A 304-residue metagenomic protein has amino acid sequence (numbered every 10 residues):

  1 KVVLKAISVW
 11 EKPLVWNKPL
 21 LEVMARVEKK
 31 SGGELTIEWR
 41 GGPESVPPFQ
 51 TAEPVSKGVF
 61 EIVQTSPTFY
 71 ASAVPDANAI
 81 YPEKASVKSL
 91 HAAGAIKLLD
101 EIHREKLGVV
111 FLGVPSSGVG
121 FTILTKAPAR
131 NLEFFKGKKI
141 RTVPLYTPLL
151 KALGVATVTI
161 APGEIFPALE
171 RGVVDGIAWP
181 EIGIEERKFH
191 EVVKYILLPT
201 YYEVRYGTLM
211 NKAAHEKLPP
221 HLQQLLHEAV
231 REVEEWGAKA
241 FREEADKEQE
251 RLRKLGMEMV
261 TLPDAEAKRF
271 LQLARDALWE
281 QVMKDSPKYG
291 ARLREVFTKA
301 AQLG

Functional and structural regions predicted by a protein language model:
K1-S86, A95, R104-G304: N-terminal secretory/targeting leader peptides
A92: An amphipathic, aromatic/His-enriched active-site/gating alpha helix that lines ligand/cofactor pockets
L98: Divalent-metal coordination cores built from histidine and acidic residues
